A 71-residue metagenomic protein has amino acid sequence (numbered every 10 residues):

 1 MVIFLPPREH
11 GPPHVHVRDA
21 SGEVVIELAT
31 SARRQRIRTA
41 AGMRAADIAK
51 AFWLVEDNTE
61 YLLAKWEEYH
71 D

Functional and structural regions predicted by a protein language model:
F4-M43: A short, structured beta-strand/loop element
A41-D71: C-terminal structural segments of small proteins and small subunits
